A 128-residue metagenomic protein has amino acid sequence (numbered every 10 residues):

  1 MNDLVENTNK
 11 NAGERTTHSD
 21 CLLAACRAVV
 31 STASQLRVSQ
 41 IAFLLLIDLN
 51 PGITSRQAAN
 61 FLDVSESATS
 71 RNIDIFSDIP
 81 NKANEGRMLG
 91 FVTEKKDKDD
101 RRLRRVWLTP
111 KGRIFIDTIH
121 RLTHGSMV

Functional and structural regions predicted by a protein language model:
M1-R37: N-terminal leader segment of winged-helix/HTH proteins
L4-V5, R27, P110-V128: Amphipathic alpha-helical dimerization/coiled-coil segments that flank or bridge DNA-binding/regulatory modules
R27-S65: N-terminal helix-turn-helix DNA-binding core of bacterial DNA-binding proteins
N72-I75: Residues within the DNA-recognition helix of helix-turn-helix
S77-N84: C-terminal flanking helix
R87-K96: Short, basic, alpha-helical segments at the C-terminal edge of helix-turn-helix-like DNA-binding modules
K98-I116: Basic, amphipathic "hinge/linker" alpha-helix immediately C-terminal to the N-terminal HTH DNA-binding motif
